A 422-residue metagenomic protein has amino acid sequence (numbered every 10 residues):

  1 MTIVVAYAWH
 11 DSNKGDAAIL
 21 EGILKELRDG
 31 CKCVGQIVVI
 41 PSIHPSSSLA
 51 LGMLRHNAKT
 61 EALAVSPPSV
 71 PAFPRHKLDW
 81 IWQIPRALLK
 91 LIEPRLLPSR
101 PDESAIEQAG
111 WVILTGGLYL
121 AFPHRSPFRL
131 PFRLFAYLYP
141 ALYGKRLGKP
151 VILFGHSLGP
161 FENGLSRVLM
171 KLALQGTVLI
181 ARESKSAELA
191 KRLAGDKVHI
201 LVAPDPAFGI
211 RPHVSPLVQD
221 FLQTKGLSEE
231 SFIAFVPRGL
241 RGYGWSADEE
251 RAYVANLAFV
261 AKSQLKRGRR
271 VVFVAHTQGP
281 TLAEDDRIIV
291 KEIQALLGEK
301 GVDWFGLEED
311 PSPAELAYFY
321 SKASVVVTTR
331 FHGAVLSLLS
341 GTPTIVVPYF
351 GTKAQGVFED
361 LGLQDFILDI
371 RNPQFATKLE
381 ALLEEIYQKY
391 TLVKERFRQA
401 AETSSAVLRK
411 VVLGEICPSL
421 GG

Functional and structural regions predicted by a protein language model:
M1-G422: Active-site anion-handling motifs in enzyme catalytic cores
